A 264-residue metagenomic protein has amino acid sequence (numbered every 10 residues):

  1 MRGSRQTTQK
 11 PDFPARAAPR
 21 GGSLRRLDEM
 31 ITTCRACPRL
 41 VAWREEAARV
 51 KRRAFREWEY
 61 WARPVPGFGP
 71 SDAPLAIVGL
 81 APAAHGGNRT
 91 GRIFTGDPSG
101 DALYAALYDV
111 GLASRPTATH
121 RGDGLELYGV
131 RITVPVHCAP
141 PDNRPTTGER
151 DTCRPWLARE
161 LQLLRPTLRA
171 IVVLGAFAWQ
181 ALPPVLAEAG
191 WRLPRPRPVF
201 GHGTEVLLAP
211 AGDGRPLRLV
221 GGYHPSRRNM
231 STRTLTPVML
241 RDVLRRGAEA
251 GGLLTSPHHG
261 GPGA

Functional and structural regions predicted by a protein language model:
Q6-Q9, H258-H259: Low-complexity, intrinsically disordered or signal/transmembrane-proximal segments
T7-T8, A15, A264: Ala/Thr-enriched low-complexity intrinsically disordered regions
P11, P19-L253: A polyanion-binding, active-site-adjacent surface
G251-G263: Low-complexity, Gly/Ser/Thr/Pro-rich intrinsically disordered linker/tail segments
